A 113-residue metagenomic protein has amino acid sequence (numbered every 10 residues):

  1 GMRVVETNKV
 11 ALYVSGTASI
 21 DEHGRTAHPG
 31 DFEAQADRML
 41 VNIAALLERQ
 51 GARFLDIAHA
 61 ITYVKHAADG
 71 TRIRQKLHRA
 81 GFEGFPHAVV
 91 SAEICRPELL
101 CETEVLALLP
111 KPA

Functional and structural regions predicted by a protein language model:
G1-A113: Short, polar/acidic, helix-capping and beta-turn segments at strand->helix junctions that line the mouths
